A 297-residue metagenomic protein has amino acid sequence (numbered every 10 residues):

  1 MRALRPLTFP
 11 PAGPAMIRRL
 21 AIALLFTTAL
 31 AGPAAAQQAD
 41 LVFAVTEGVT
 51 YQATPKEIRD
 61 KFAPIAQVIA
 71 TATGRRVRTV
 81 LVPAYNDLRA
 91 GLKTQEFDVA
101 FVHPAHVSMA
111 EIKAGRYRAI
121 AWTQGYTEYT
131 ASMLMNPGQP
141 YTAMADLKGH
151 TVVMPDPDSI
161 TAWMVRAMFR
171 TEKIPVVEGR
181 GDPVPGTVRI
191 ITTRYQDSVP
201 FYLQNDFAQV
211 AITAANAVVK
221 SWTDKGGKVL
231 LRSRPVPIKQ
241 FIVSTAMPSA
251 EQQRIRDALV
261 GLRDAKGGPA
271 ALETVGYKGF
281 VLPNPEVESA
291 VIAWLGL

Functional and structural regions predicted by a protein language model:
A21-A31: Bacterial N-terminal signal peptides
G32-A36: Sec/Tat signal peptide C-region and signal peptidase I cleavage site
Q37-S108: Extracytoplasmic small-molecule ligand-binding "clamshell" domains of the periplasmic binding protein/Venus flytrap
A39, V45-V49, G125-M135, V184 (+3 more regions): Periplasmic-binding protein-like
E47-V68, A105, Y129-P200, N205: Bilobed "Venus flytrap"/periplasmic-binding protein-like clamshell domains and structurally analogous long
V82-D146, D158-I160: Acidic, polar ligand-binding/catalytic clefts
N86-A100, K113-A114, I191-A208, N216: Short helices/loops that flank or line small-molecule/ion binding pockets
P104-A114, R166-A167, T171, P200-V229 (+1 more regions): A ligand-binding cleft/hinge motif common to bilobed small-molecule-binding domains
